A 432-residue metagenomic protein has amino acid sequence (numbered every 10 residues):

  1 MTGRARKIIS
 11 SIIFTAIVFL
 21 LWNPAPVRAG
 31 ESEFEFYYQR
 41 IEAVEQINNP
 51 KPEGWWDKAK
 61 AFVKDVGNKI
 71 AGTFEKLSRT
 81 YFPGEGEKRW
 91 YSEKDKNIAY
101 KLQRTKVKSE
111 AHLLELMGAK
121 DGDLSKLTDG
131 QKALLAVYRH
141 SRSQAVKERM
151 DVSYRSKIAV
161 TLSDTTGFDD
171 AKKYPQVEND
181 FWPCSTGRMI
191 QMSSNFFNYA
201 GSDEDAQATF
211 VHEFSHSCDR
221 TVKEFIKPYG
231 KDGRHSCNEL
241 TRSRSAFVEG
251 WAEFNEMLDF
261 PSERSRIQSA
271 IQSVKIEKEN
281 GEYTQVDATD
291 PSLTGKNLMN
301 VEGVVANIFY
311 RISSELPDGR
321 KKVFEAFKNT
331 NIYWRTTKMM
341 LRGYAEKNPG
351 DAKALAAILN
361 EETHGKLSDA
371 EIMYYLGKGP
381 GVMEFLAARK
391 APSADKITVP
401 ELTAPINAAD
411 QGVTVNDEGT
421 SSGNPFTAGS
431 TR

Functional and structural regions predicted by a protein language model:
T2-I12: Bacterial N-terminal signal peptides that target proteins for export
I12-L21: Bacterial N-terminal signal peptides
P24-A29: Sec/Tat signal peptide C-region and signal peptidase I cleavage site
G30-P50, I70, F74-A133, R139 (+1 more regions): Fold-level signature of zinc-dependent metallopeptidase catalytic domains
G54-K76: Low-complexity, intrinsically disordered, cysteine-poor segments enriched in small/polar and charged residues
D123-M192, Y199, D203: Auxiliary, metal-adjacent structural segments of Zn-dependent hydrolase domains
A208-E224, E249-E253, M257: Active-site recognition of the HExxH zinc-binding catalytic motif
I226-P425: Replace "(M1/M4/M9/M12/WLM)" with "(e.g., M1/M4/M8/M9/M12/M26/WLM)" and add "not limited to" to clarify scope
